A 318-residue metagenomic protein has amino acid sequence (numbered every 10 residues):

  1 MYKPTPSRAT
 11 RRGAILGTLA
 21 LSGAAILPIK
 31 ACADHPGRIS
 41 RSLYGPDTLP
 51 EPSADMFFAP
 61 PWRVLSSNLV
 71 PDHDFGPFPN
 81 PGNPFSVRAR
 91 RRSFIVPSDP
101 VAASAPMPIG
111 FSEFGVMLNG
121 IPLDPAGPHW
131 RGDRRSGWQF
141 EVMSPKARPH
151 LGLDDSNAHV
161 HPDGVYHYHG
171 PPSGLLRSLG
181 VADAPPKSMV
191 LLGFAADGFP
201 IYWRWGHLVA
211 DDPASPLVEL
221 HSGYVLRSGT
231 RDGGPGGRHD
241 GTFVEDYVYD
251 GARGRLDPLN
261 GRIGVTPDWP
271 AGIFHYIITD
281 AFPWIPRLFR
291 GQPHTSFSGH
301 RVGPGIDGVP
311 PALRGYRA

Functional and structural regions predicted by a protein language model:
M1-A9, A20-G23: N-terminal secretory signal peptides
A25-D34: Bacterial Sec-dependent signal peptides at the C-terminal "C-region" and cleavage site
D34-A147: Solvent-exposed N-terminal domain segments of exported/luminal and surface proteins
L65-F111, G170-A210, L288-Q292, R301 (+1 more regions): A short, polar beta-strand/turn micro-motif
D74-F78, S144-D155, G251-L259: Short linear interaction motifs
I109-M189, G193-A195, F199: Extracellular-facing segments of soluble proteins and assemblies that are Gly/Ser/Thr-biased and enriched in aromatics
D197-F199, R204, L208-P304: Extended, compositionally biased non-globular segments
I306-A318: Terminal regions of secretory-pathway proteins
